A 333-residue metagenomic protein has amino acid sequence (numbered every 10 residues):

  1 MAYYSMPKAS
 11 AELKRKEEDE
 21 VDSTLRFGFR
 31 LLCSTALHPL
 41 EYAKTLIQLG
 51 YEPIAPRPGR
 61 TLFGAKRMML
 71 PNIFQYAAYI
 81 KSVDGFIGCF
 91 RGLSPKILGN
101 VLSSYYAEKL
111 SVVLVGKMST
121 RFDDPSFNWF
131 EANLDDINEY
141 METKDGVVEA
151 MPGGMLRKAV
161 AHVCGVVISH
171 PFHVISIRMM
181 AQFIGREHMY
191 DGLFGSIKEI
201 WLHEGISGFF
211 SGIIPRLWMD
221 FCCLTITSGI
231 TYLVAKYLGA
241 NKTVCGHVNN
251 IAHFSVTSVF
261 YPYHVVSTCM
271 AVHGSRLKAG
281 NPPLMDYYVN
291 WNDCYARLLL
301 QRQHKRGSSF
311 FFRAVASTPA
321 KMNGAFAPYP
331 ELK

Functional and structural regions predicted by a protein language model:
M1-G28, A55, L62, E108-S207 (+3 more regions): Flexible extramembrane linkers and terminal tails adjacent to transmembrane helices in organellar membrane proteins
M1-G99: N-terminal signal-anchor/initial transmembrane insertion module of eukaryotic multi-pass membrane proteins
L37, E41-A43, S103-V115: Conserved long hydrophobic alpha-helices within structured protein cores
P71, I87, D191, S207-G208: Alpha-helical membrane and juxtamembrane elements of multi-pass inner-membrane transport and channel proteins
C89, G205-I214: Interfacial aromatic "cap" segments that immediately flank transmembrane helices in multipass membrane proteins
G92-L93, A159, I213: Residue-level recognition of transmembrane alpha-helices in multi-pass small-molecule transporters/permeases
L93, I97-V101, Y105, R216-F221: Selective transmembrane-helix segments that form parts of the transport pathway or gating/packing helices in multipass
